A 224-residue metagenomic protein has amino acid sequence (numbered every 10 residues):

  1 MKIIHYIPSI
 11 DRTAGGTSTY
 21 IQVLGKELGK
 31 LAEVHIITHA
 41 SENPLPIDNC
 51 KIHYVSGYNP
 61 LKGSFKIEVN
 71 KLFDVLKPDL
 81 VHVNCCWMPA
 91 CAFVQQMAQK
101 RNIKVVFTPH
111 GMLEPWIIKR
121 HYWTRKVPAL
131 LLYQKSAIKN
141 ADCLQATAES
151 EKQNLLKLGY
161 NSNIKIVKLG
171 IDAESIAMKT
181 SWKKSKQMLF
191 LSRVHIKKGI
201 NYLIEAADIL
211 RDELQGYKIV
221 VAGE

Functional and structural regions predicted by a protein language model:
M1-N43, D48-K51: N-terminal subdomain of nucleotide-sugar transferases
K2-I4, Q145, T180-I209, I219-V220: Conserved donor-binding/catalytic core segment of Leloir-type glycosyltransferases
A14, A173-S175, H195-I200, E213-L214: A short, basic/aromatic alpha-helical/loop segment that forms part of the nucleotidyl-sugar donor-binding site
A40, S150, G170: Carbohydrate-associated surface elements
L45-L76, L80-P89, K119-K126: A short, charged, and often flexible helix/loop element on the N-terminal side of the glycosyltransferase catalytic
L80-P115: An aromatic- and histidine-rich active-site surface loop
K100, L113, K126-L144: Membrane-proximal helix-turn-helix segments that form the acceptor-binding/catalytic region of lipid-linked
L156, K168-S185: Acidic anion/phosphate-binding donor-loop and adjacent secondary structure in glycosyltransferase catalytic cores
